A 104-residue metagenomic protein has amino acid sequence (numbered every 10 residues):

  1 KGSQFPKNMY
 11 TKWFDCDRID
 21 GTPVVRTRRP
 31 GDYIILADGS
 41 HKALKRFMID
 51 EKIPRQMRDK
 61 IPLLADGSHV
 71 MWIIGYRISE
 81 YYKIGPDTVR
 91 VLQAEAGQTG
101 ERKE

Functional and structural regions predicted by a protein language model:
K1-E104: Basic, glycine-rich polyanion-binding accessory segments appended to enzymes
